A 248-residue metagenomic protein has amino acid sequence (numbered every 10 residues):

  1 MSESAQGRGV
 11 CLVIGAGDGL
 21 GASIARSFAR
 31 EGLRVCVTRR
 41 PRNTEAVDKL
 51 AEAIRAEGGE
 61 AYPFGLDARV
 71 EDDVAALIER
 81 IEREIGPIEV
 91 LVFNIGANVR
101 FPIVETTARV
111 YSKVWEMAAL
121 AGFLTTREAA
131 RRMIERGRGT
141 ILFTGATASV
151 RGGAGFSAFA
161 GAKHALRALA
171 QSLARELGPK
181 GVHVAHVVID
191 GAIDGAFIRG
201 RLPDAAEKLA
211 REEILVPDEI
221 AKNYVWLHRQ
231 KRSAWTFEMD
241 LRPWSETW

Functional and structural regions predicted by a protein language model:
G17-D18: Conserved glycine-rich cofactor-binding loop
L33-D48: Conserved glycine-rich Rossmann-like NAD(P)H-binding loop of the short-chain dehydrogenase/reductase
T44, G65-L77, A108: The beta1-alpha1 cofactor-binding region of Rossmann-like NAD(H)/NADP(H)-dependent oxidoreductases
P102-I103, V110-W115: Substrate-binding pocket helix/loop in short-chain dehydrogenase/reductase
T126-R127, Q171: A short, exposed helix-loop element centered on a Lys and neighboring polar residues
T140-A165, A170-Q171, R175-P179, I193: Catalytic loop of short-chain dehydrogenase/reductase
P179-G191, A206-W248: C-terminal helical subdomain
